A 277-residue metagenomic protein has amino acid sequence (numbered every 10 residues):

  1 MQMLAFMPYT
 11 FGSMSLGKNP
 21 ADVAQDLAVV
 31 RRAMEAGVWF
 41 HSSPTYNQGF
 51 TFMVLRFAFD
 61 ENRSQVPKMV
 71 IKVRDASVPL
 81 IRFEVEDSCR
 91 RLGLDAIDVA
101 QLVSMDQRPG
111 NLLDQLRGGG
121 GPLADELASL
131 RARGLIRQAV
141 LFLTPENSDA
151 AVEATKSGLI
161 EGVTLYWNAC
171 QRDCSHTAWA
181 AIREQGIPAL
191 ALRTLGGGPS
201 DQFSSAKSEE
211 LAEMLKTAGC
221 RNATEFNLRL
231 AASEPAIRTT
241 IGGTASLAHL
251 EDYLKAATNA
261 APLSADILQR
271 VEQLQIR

Functional and structural regions predicted by a protein language model:
M1-K68, E126: N-terminal binding-site loop/beta-alpha segment at the start of enzyme catalytic domains that lines or forms
Q2-A5, M34, L55-V66, E86-D95 (+2 more regions): Acidic (Asp/Glu)-rich catalytic clusters
T10, M105-R277: Beta/alpha (TIM)-barrel catalytic core signal, keyed to glycine-rich beta->alpha loops juxtaposed to Asp/Glu that bind
G17-V23, S43-M53, R74-I81, R108-P109 (+2 more regions): Acidic-and-aromatic substrate-binding clefts and catalytic sites of carbohydrate-active enzymes
P20-A33, V78-G93, P145-A154, A223-L228: Short, acidic/polar
S42, I71, A189-A191: Hydrophobic residues in well-ordered beta-strands that form the structural core
Q65-S77, V99-V103: A short, structured active-site edge motif that brings together acidic residues
C89-Q115: Active-site groove signature of glycoside hydrolases
